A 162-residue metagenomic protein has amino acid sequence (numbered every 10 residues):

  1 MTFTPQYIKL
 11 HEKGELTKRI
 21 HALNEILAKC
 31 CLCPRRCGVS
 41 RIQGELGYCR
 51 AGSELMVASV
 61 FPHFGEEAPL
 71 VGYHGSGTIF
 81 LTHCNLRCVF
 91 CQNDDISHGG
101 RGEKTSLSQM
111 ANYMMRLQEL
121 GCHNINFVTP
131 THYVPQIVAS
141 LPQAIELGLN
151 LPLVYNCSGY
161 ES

Functional and structural regions predicted by a protein language model:
M1-S76: Flexible, acidic/Gly-rich N-terminal and inter-domain linker regions that tether and position cofactor-handling modules
E45, C49-S162: Conserved Radical SAM active-site core
